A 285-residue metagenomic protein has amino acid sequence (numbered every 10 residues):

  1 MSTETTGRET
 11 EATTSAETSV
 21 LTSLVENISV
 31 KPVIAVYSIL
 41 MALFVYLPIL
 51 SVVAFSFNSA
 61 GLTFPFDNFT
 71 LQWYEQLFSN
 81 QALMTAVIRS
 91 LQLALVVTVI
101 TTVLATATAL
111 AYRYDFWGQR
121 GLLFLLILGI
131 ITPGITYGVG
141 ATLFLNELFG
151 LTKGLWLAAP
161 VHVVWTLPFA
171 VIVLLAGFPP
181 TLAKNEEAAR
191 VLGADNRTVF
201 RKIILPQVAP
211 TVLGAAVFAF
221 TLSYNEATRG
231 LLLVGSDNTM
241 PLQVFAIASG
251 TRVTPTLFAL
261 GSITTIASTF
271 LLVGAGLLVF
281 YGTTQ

Functional and structural regions predicted by a protein language model:
S2, L47-Q81, L231-D237: Short membrane-interfacial helix/loop motifs at transmembrane-helix boundaries
S2-S23, V33-V36, T108, F116 (+4 more regions): C-terminal transmembrane helix and the adjacent membrane-cytosol boundary/short C-terminal tail of inner/organellar
E17-L24, L71, I135-T166, R197 (+1 more regions): Membrane-interfacial helix termini and adjacent extracytoplasmic/periplasmic loops of multi-pass transporters
L21-N27, L95-L126, V139-E147, K184 (+1 more regions): Transmembrane-helix boundary motif in ABC transporter permease subunits
L24-S29, Y74-A82, Y224, G230-L277: Interhelical loop and adjacent transmembrane-helix boundary motif in polytopic membrane transport permeases
V36-I49, V163-V164, V171-L174, L182-A183 (+1 more regions): Transmembrane alpha-helices
L47-L50, A54, V103-A107, V139 (+4 more regions): Membrane-embedded alpha-helices of multi-pass transport/permease systems
V52, S56, A60, A170 (+1 more regions): Non-cytoplasmic
